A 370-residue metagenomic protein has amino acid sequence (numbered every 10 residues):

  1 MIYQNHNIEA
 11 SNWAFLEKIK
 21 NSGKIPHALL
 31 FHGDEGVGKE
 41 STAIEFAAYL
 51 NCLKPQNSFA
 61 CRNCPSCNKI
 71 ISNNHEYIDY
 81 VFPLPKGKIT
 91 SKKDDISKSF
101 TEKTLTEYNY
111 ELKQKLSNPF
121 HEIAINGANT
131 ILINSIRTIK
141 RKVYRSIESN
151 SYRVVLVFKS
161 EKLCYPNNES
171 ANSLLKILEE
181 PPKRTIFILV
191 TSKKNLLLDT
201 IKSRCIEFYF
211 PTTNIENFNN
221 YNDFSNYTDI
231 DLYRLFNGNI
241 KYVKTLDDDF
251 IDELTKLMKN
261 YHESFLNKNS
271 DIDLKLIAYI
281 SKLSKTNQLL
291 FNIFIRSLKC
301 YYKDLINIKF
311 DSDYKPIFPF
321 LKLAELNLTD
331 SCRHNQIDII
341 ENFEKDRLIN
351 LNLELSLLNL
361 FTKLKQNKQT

Functional and structural regions predicted by a protein language model:
M1-N51, N57, P65-K69, K183-I186 (+1 more regions): Charged, glycine-rich active-site and insertion segments that engage polyanionic ligands
I2-E169: Clamp-loader machinery-focused feature within the broader ASCE/P-loop NTPase space
R141, K176, S203: Conserved adenine-binding aromatic site and its adjacent loop/helix in ATP-hydrolyzing domains
Y144, A171-K183: Conserved catalytic/switch belt of AAA+ P-loop NTPases
S149-V154, P182-I188: Loop/turn-to-beta-strand initiation segments
L163-P166, P181, L197: Catalytic P-loop NTPase motifs of RecA-like helicase/translocase cores
